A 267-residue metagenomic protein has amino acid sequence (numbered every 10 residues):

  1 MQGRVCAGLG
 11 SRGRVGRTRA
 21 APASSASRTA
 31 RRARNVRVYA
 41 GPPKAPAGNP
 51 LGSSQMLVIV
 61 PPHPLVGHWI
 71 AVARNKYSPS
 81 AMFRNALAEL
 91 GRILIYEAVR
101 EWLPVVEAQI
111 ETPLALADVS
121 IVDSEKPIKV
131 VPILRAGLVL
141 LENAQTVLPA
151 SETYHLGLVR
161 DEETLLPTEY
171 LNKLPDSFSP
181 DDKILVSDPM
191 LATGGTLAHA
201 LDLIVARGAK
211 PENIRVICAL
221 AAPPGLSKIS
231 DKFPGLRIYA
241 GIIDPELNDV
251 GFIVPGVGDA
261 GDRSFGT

Functional and structural regions predicted by a protein language model:
M1-A23: N-terminal chloroplast transit peptides
C6, A20, R31-T267: PRPP-associated nucleotide enzymes
V15, R28-R31: Low-complexity, intrinsically disordered segments with a bias for serine/threonine
